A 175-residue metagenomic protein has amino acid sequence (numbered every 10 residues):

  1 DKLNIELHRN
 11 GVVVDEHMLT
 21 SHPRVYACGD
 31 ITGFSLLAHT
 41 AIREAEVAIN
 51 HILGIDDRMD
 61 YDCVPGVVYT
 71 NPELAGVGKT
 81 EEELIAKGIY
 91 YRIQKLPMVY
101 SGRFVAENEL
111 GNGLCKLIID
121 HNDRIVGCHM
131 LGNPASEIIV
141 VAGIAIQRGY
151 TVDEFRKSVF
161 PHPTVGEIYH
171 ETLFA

Functional and structural regions predicted by a protein language model:
D1-L53: FAD-site-proximal beta/loop scaffold in flavoenzymes
N10, P65-G66, C115: Small-molecule pocket liners
H17, I55-D57, L96: Short, flexible segments with low predicted structural confidence
L19-T20, R24, D60-Y61, E107-E109: Solvent-exposed alpha-helices and their adjacent loops that cap or buttress functional pockets in soluble metabolic
R24, V64-P65, R124-V126: Short amphipathic alpha-helical segments
H39-D62, I89-Y90, R148-G149: Internal hydrophobic alpha-helix adjacent to the cofactor/substrate pocket in enzyme cavities
L53, T70-T80, I85-A175: Flexible, glycine-rich terminal cap/loop adjacent to redox cofactors in electron-transfer oxidoreductases
D57-E73: Flexible, acidic loop-helix segments that line cofactor/substrate-binding pockets
